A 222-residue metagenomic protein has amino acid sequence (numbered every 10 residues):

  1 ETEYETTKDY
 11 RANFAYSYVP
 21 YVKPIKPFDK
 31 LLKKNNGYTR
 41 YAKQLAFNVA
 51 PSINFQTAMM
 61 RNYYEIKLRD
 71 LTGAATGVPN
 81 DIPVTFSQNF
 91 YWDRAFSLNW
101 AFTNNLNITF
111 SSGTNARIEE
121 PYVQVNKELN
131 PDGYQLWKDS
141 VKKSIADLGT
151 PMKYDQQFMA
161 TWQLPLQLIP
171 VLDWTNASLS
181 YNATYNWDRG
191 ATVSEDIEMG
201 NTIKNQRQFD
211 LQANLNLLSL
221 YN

Functional and structural regions predicted by a protein language model:
E1-N222: Exposed, low-structure sequence patches enriched in small/polar residues
